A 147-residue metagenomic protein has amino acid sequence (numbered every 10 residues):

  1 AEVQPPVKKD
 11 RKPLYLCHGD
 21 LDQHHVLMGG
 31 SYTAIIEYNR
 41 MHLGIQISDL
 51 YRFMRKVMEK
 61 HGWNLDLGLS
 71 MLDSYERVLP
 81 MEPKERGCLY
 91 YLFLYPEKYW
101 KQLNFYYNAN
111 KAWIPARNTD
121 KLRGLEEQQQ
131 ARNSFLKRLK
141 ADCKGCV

Functional and structural regions predicted by a protein language model:
A1, K84: Conserved ATP-binding subdomain of kinase catalytic cores across diverse folds
V3-S48: Active-site acidic catalytic loop and adjacent metal/ATP-binding pocket of ATP-dependent phosphoryl transfer enzymes
Q46-D49, E85, A131: Alpha-helical structural motif
I47-P80, F93-A112: Active-site activation/catalytic loop segments of kinase-like enzymes and analogous catalytic loops in related
W100-V147: ATP/Mg2+ or Mg2+-diphosphate-binding catalytic cores that bind nucleotide phosphates or diphosphates via glycine-rich
